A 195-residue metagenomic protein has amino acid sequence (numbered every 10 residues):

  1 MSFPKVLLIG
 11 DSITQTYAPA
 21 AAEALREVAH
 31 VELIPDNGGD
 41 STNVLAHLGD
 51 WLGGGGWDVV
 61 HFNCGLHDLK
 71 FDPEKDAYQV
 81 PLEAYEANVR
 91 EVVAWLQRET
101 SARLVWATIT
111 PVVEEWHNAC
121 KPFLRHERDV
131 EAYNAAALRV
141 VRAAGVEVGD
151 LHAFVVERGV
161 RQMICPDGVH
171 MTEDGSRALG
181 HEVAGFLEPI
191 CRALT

Functional and structural regions predicted by a protein language model:
S2, A24-H30, N43-T195: Alpha-helical cap/lid subdomain in secreted, periplasmic, or secretory-pathway luminal O-acyl-processing enzymes
S2-P19, D40, L69: Catalytic nucleophile-elbow at a beta strand-turn-alpha helix junction centered on a G-D-S/GDSL motif, marking
I9, I34, A107: The conserved SAM/SAH-binding core of class I Rossmann-like methyltransferase domains, concentrating on the hydrophobic
D11-T14, N37, V169, S176: Short beta->alpha junction loops/turns
L33-G39: Short beta->alpha junction loops
